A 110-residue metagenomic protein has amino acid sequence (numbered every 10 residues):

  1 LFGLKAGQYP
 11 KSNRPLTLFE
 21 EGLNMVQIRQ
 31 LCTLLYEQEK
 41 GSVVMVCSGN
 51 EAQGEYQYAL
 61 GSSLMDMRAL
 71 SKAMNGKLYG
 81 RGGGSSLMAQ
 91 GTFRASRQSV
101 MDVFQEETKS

Functional and structural regions predicted by a protein language model:
L1-R14: Hard-cation-handling environments
R14-S110: Glycine-rich, acidic loop segments that terminate in or are immediately followed by a histidine
